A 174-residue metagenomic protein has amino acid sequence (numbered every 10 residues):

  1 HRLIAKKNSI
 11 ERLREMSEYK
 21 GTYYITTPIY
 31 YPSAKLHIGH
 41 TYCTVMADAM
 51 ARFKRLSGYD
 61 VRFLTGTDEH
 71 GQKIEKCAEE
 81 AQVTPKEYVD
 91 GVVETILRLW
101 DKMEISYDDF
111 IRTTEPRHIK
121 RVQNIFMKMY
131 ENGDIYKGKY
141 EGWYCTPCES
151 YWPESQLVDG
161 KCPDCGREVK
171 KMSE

Functional and structural regions predicted by a protein language model:
R2, R12-R14: Basic polycationic patches enriched in arginine
K6-N8: Polybasic, lysine-rich low-complexity intrinsically disordered segments
S17-E174: N-terminal, positively charged nucleic-acid-binding surface of large information/translation enzymes
